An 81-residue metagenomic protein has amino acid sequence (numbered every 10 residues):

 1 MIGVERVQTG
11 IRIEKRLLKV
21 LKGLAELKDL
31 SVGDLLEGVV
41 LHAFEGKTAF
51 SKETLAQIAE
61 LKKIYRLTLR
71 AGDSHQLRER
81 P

Functional and structural regions predicted by a protein language model:
M1-G3, K47, A59: Generic low-polarity alpha-helical segments
M1-K15, K22-A25, K63-P81: Short Lys/Arg-rich basic patches
V4, Q8-G10, D29, L36 (+2 more regions): Low-complexity, intrinsically disordered short peptide segments enriched in small/polar/basic residues
K15-R16, L30: A generic structural signal for alpha-helix starts
L17-L21, L35-L36: Generic leucine side-chain signal with a strong bias for well-ordered alpha-helical environments
L21-K22, F44: Activation segment
K28-L55: Short, basic amphipathic alpha-helical segments that act as recognition/interaction helices in nucleic-acid-binding
A49-T68: Short interaction-prone segments
